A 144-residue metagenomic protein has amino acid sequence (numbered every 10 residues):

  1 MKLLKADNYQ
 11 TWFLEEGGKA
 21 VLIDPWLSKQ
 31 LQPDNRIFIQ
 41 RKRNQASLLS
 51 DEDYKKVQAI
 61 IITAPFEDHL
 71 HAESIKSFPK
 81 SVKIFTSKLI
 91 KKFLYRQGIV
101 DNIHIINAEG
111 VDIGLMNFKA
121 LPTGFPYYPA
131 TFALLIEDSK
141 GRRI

Functional and structural regions predicted by a protein language model:
M1-L4: Extreme N-terminal starter segment of soluble prokaryotic enzymes
Q10-E15, F132-I136: Short beta-strand scaffold segments in enzyme catalytic cores
K19, K80-K83, I99-V100: A short helix->loop->beta-strand "cap" motif at the edges of active sites that frequently abuts
K19-I61, E73-S74: Pre-active-site segment of Zn-dependent metallo-hydrolases
A20-V21, L27-K29, L134-I144: Metallo-beta-lactamase
I23-D24, V57-L70, F85-S87, I144: Active-site neighborhood of phospho(di)ester-bond hydrolases with catalytic His/Asp-centered motifs
A72-S81: Metal-dependent catalytic neighborhoods of phosphoester/phosphodiester hydrolases
T86-G141: Metallo-beta-lactamase
